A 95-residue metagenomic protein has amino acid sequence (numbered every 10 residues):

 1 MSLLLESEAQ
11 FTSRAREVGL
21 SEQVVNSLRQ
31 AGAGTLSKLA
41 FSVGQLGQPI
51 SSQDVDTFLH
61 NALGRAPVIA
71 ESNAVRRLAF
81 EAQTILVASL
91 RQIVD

Functional and structural regions predicted by a protein language model:
M1-A31: Sterile Alpha Motif
M1-S7, K38-D95: Sterile Alpha Motif
R16, L20, A33, G44 (+1 more regions): Short amphipathic alpha-helices and their capping/turn residues within compact interaction modules
